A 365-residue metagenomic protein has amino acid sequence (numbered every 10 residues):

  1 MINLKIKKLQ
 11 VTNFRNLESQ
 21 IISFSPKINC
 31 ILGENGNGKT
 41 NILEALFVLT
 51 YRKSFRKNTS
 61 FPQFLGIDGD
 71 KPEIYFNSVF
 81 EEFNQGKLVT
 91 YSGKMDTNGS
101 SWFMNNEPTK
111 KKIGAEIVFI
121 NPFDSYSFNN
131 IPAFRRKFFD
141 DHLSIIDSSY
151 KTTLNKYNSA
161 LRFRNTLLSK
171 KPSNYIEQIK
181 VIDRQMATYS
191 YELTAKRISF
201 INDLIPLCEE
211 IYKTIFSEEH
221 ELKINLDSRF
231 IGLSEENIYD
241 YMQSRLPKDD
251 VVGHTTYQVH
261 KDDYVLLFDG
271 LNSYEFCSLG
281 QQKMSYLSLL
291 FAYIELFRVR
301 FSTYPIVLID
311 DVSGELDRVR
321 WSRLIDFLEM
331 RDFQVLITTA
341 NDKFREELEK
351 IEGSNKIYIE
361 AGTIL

Functional and structural regions predicted by a protein language model:
M1-L32, E177-I306, E315, V319 (+3 more regions): Conserved NTPase motor "head" modules and their coupling/switch loops across ABC/AAA+ ATPases, GTPases, and GHKL ATPases
S25-Q63, F83, S278-Y293: Phosphate-binding glycine-rich loops of NTP-binding sites
I31, V118, L336, N355-I357: Hydrophobic/aromatic beta-strand patches that form the interior of the parallel beta-sheet core in alpha/beta enzyme
Y51-F134, D140-I146, Y150, I205 (+2 more regions): Nucleotide-state sensing region of NTPase/ATPase domains
Y126, F134-K180, R184-A187: Long, charged N-terminal accessory/stalk domains
D310-V312: Walker B catalytic acidic pair
T339-N341: Conserved H-loop
E352-L365: H-loop (His-switch) and adjacent beta-strand-loop-beta switch element of ABC-type ATPase nucleotide-binding domains
